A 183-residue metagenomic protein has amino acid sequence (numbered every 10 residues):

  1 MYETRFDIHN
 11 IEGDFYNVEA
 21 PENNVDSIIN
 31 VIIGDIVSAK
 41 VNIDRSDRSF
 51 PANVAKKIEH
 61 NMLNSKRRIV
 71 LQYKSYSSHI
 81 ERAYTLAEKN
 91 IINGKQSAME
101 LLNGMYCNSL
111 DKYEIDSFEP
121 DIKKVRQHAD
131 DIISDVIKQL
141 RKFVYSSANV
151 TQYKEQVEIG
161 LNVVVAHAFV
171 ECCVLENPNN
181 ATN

Functional and structural regions predicted by a protein language model:
M1-G34: Long, low-complexity intrinsically disordered regions enriched in small/polar and proline/glycine residues
D35, A39-N183: Long, low-complexity, intrinsically disordered terminal regions
